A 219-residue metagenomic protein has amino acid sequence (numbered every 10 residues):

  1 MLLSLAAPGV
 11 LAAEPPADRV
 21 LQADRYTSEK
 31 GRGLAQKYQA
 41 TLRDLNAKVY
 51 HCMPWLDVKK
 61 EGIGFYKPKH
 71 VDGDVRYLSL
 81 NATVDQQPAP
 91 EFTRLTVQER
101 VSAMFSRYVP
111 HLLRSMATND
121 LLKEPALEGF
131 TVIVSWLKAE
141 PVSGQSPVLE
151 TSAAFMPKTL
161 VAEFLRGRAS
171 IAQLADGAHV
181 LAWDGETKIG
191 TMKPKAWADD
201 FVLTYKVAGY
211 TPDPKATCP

Functional and structural regions predicted by a protein language model:
M1-A6: Bacterial N-terminal signal peptides
P8-A12: Sec/Tat signal peptide C-region and signal peptidase I cleavage site
A13-E61: Basic, amphipathic N-terminal segments that precede the first structured/catalytic domain
A17-E29, G73-E99: Acidic/histidine-rich, surface-exposed loop or edge segments in extracytoplasmic proteins
C52, V71, R76-L78, L122-P219: Polybasic, proline/glycine-rich intrinsically disordered low-complexity segments
P54-Q86: Compositionally biased P/S/T/G-rich terminal and signal peptide-adjacent segments that lie outside catalytic cores
E91-T131: Mature extracytoplasmic domains of secretory-pathway proteins
